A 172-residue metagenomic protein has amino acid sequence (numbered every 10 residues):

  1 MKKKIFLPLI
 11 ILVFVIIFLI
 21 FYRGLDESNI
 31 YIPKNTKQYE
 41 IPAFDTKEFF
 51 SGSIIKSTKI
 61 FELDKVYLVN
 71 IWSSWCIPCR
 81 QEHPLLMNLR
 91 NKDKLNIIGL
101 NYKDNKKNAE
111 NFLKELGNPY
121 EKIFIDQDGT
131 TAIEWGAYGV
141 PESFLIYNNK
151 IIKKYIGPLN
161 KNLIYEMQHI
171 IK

Functional and structural regions predicted by a protein language model:
M1-F6, S28-I32, T58-I60, N91-K92 (+2 more regions): Short, Lys/Arg-enriched, disordered terminal segments
M1-K47: N-terminal targeting signals for export/organelle localization
F44-Y67: A short beta-strand-turn-helix
K65-Y67, I71-W75, G139: Short pre-active-site segment immediately N-terminal to redox-active cysteine/selenocysteine motifs in thiol-based
L68-V69, I97, S143: Hydrophobic beta-strand anchors of alpha/beta hydrolase catalytic cores
I71-N88: Conserved redox-active cysteine motifs that mediate thiol-disulfide chemistry, especially di-cysteine Cys-X(1-2)-Cys
N91-K92, N96-D128: Conserved segment of the thioredoxin-like fold in thiol-based oxidoreductases
K114-P119, D126-K172: Thiol/disulfide oxidoreductase modules built on the thioredoxin-like
